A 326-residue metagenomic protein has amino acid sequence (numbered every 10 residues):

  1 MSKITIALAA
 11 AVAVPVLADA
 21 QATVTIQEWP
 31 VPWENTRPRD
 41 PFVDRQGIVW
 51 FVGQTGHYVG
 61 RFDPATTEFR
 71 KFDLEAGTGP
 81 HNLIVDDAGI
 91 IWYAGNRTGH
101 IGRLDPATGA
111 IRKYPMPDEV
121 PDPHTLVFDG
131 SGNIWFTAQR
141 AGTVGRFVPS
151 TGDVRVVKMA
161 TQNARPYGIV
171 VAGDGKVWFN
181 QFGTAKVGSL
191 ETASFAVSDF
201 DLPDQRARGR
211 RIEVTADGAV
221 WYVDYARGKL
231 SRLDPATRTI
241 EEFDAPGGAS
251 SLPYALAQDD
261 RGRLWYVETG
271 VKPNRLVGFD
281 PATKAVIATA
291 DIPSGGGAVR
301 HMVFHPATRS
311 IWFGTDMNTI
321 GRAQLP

Functional and structural regions predicted by a protein language model:
Q21-N35: A short helix->beta-strand "capping" segment at the edge of beta-propeller domains
Q27-V31, E68-D73, A110-P115, D153-M159 (+3 more regions): A short beta-strand motif characteristic of beta-propeller blades
E34-R45, A76-A88, E119-S131, T161-D174 (+4 more regions): Beta-rich, blade/repeat-based domains predominating in secreted/periplasmic proteins but also intracellular
V49-T55, I91-R97, I134-R140, V177-G183 (+3 more regions): Conserved beta-strand positions in repeat-built beta-propeller and related beta-rich domains
Y58-R61, G99-R103, G142-R146, A185-S189 (+3 more regions): A short loop-to-beta-strand structural motif that recurs across blades of beta-propeller domains
D63-T67, D105-G109, V148-G152, E191-F195 (+3 more regions): Short loop/turn segments that connect beta-strands within beta-propeller blades
L126, T137-T143, V156, N163-G173 (+2 more regions): Solenoidal tandem-repeat scaffolds enriched in leucines and small polar residues
G297-P326: Blade-level signature of beta-propeller repeat domains, shared across WD40, Kelch, NHL, RCC1 and BNR/Asp-box propellers
